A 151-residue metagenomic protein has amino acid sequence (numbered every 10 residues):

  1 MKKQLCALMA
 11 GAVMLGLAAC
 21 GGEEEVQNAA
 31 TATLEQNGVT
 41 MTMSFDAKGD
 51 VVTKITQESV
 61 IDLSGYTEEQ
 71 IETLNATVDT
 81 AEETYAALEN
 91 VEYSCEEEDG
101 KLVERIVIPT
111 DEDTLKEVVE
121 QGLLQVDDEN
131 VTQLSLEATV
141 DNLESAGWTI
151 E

Functional and structural regions predicted by a protein language model:
M1-Q4, L8-M9: Positively charged n-region of N-terminal signal peptides that target proteins for export
L15-A19: C-terminal motif of bacterial Sec signal peptides marking the signal peptidase cleavage site
E23-E151: Subset-of-secretome marker
